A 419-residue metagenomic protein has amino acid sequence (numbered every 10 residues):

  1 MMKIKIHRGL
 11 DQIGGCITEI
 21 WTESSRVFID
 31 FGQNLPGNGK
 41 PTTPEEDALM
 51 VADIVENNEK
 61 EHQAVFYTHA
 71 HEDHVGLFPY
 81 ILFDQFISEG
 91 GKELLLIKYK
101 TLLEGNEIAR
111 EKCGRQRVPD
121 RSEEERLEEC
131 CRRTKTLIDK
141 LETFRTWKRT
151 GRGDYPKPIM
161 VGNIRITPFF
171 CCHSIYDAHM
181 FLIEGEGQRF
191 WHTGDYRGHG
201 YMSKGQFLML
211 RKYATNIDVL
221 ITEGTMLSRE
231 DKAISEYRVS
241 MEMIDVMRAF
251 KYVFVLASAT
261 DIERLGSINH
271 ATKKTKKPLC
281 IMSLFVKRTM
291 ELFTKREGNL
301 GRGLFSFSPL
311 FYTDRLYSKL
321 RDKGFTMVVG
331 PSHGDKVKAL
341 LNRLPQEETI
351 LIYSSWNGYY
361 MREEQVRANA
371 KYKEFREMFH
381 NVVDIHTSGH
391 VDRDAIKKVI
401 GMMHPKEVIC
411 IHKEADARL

Functional and structural regions predicted by a protein language model:
M2-F66, D73-E263, S267-K274, P278-M282 (+1 more regions): His/Asp/Glu-rich metal-coordinating catalytic cores of metallo-dependent phosphodiesterases/hydrolases acting on
L35, L227-S228, I262, S332-V337 (+2 more regions): Short acidic, S/G/P-rich loop/turn micro-motifs used as interaction or catalytic elements
G37, E93-L96, E263, V286-E291 (+2 more regions): Short, charged/polar "capping" segments at the starts of alpha-helices and the immediately preceding loops
H69-H74, H173, H192, H386-R393 (+1 more regions): Histidine-centered active-site/metal-ligand motif
V219-K232, H380-H386, H390-D394: Conserved catalytic alpha/beta cores of large enzymes that bind or transform nucleotide phosphates and polynucleotides
R229-I352, E377, A395, G401-H404 (+1 more regions): Hard-cation-handling environments
Q346-I352, Y360-G389: Mobile, glycine- and charge-enriched loop segments and immediately flanking short secondary-structure elements within
Y359, V382-L419: Internal alpha/beta domain cores that form substrate/cofactor-binding pockets in large enzymes and binding proteins
